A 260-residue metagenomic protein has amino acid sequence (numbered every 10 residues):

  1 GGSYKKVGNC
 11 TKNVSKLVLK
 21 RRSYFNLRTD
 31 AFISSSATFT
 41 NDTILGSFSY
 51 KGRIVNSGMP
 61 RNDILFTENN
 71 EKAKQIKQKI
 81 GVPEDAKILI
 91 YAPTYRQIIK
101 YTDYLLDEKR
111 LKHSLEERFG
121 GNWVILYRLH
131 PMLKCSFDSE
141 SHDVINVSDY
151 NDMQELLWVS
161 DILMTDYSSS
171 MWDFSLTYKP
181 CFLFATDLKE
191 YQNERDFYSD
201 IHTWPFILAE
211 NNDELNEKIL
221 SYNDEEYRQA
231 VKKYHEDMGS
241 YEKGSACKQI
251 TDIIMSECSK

Functional and structural regions predicted by a protein language model:
G1-E68: Active-site and donor-binding regions of nucleotide-sugar-utilizing enzymes
G1-S3, M59-N62, D149-M153, T186-E190: Short, acidic/turn-prone active-site loops that include or flank metal/cofactor- and phosphate-binding residues
L27-F32, W123-I125, V159-I162, T203-F206: Short active-site oxyanion
S35-T38, L129-P131, Y167, N211: Helix N-cap/beta->alpha junction signal
N56-D138, A209, A246-K248: Conserved catalytic-core segment of nucleotide-activated headgroup transferases in glycan assembly
L126, P131-W172: Donor nucleotide-activated moiety binding/catalytic core segment of transferases that use nucleotide-activated donors
S139-H142, S169-G239: Catalytic binding pocket for nucleotide-activated donors in carbohydrate/polymer assembly enzymes
K243-K260: C-terminal alpha-helical cap of glycosyltransferases
